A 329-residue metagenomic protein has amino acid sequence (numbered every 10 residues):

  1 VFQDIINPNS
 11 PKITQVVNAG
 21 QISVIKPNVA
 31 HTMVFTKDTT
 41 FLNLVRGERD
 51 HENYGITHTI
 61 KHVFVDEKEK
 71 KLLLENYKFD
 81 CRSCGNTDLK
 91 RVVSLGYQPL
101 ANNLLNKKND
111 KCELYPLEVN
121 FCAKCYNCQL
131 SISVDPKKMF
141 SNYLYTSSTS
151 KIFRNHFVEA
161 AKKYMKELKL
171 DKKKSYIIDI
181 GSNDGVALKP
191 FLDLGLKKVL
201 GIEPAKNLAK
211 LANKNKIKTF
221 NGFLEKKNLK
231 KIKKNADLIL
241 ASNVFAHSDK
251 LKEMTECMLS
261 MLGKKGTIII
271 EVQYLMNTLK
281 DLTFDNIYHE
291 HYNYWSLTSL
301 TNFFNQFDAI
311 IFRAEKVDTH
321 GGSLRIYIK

Functional and structural regions predicted by a protein language model:
I6, P11, A30-K71: Double-stranded beta-helix
I6-P27: Short acidic-glycine-tyrosine-enriched beta hairpin
L74-I152, E315: N-terminal juxtadomain amphipathic helix that follows a signal peptide/anchor or precedes a small N-terminal auxiliary
K173-N183: Conserved class I S-adenosyl-L-methionine
K216-N228: Conserved SAM-binding strand-loop segment of SAM-dependent methyltransferases
L240: A conserved beta-strand element that flanks and buttresses the S-adenosyl-L-methionine
K252-T267: A short glycine-rich, Lys/Arg-flanked "PGG" loop and its adjoining helix->strand segment in the class I
I270-N293, L297-S299: Short, glycine-/aromatic-enriched active-site segment of Class I SAM-dependent methyltransferases
